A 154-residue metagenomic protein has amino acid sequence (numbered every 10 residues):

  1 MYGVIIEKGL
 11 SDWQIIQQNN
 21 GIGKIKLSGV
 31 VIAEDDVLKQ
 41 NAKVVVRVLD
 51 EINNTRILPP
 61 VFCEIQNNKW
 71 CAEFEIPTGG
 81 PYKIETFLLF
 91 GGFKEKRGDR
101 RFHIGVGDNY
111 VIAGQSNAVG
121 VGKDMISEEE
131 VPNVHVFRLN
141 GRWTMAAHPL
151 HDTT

Functional and structural regions predicted by a protein language model:
M1-T154: Cell-envelope and extracellular/periplasmic
